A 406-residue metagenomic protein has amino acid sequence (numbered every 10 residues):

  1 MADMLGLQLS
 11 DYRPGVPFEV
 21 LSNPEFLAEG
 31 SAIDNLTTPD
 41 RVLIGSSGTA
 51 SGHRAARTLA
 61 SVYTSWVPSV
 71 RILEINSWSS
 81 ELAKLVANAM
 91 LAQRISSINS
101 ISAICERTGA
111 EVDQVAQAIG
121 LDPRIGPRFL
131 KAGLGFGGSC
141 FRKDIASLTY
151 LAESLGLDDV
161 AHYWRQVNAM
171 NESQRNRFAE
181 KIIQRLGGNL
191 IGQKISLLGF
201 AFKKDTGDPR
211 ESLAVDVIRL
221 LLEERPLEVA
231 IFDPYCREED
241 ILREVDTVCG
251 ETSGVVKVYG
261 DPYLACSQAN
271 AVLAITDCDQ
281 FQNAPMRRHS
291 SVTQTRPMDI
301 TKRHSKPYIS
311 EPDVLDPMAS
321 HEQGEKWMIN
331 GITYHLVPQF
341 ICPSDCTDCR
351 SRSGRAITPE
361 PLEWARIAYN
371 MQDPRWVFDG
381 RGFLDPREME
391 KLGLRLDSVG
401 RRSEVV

Functional and structural regions predicted by a protein language model:
M1-V406: Structural/interface elements that position substrates and couple domains in central-metabolism enzymes
